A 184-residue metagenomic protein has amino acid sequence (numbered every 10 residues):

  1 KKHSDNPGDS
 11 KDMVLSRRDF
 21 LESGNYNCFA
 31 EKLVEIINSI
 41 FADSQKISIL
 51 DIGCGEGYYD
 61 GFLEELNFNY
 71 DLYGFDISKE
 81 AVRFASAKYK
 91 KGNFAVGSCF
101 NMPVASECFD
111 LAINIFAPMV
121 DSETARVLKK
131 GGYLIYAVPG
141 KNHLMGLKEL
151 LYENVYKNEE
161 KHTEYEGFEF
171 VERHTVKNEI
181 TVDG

Functional and structural regions predicted by a protein language model:
H3-K32: Class I SAM-dependent methyltransferase Rossmann-like catalytic core, especially the SAM/SAH-binding loop
K46-G55: Conserved class I S-adenosyl-L-methionine
E56-F68: Conserved SAM-binding loop of SAM-dependent methyltransferases across substrates and taxa, primarily the Class I
D76-E80: Conserved SAM/SAH-binding beta-strand->alpha-helix loop
K90-M102: Conserved SAM-binding strand-loop segment of SAM-dependent methyltransferases
F100-L111: A short acidic, Gly/Pro-enriched loop at the edge of an enzyme's catalytic core that lines a small-molecule cofactor
D121-I135: A short glycine-rich, Lys/Arg-flanked "PGG" loop and its adjoining helix->strand segment in the class I
Y133-E164: Conserved class I S-adenosyl-L-methionine
